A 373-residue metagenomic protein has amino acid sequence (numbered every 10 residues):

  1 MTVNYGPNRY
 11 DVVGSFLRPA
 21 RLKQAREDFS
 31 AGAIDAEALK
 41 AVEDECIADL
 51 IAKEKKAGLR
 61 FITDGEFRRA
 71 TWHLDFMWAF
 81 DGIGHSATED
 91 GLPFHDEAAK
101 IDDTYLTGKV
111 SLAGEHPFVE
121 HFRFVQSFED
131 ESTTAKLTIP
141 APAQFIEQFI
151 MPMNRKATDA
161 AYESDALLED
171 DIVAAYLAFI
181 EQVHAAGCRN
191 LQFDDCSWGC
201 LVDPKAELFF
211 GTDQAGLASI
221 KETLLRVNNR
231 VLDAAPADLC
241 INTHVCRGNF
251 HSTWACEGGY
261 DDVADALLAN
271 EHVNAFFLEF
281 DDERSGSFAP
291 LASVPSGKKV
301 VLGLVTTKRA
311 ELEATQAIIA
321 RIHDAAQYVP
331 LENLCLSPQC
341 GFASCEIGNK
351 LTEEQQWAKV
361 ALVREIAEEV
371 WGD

Functional and structural regions predicted by a protein language model:
M1-D373: Domain-level signal for soluble alpha/beta catalytic cores
